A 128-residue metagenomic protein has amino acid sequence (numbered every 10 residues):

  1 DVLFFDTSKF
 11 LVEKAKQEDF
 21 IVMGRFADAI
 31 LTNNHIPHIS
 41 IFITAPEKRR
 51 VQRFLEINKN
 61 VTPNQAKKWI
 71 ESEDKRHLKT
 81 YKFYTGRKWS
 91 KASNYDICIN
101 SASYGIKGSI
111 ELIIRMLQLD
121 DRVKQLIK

Functional and structural regions predicted by a protein language model:
D1-D19: ATP-dependent small-molecule kinase phosphotransfer cores that center on conserved nucleotide phosphate-binding segments
S8, I106-I114: Short, amphipathic alpha-helical "lid/cap" segments that border enzyme active or binding sites
K14-Q17, I30-N34: RNA pseudouridine synthases
A27-D28, T44-R50, Y104-G105: Conserved nucleotide-binding/hydrolysis micro-motifs of P-loop NTPases
A29, T62-K107: Small-molecule kinase domains that catalyze NTP-dependent phosphoryl transfer to phosphate-bearing small molecules
N34-I57, P63-S72: Conserved phosphate-donor/acceptor-positioning beta-strand/loop module used by diverse small-molecule
D120-K128: C-terminal helical "lid" subdomain and adjoining coupling/linker elements of P-loop NTPases
